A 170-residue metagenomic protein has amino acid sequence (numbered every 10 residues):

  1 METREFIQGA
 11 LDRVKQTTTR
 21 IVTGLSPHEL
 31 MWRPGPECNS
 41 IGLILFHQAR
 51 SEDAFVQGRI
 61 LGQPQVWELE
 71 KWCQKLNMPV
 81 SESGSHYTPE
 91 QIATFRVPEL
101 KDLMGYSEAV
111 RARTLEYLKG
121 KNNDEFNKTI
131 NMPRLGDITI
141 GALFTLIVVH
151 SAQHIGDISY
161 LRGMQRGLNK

Functional and structural regions predicted by a protein language model:
M1-E5: N-terminal export signals and maturation junctions of secreted/periplasmic proteins
Q8-D12, Q16-T19, E29-H86, T129-K170: Short, contiguous alpha-helical
L11, K15-T18, V22, S107 (+1 more regions): Hydrophobic alpha-helical core bundles mediating ligand binding, dimerization, or RNAP-core interactions
G24, H47-Q48, G120: Conserved catalytic core of Hanks-type protein kinase domains
M78-F126: Acidic/histidine-rich alpha-helical segments that form the ligand environment of transition-metal centers
